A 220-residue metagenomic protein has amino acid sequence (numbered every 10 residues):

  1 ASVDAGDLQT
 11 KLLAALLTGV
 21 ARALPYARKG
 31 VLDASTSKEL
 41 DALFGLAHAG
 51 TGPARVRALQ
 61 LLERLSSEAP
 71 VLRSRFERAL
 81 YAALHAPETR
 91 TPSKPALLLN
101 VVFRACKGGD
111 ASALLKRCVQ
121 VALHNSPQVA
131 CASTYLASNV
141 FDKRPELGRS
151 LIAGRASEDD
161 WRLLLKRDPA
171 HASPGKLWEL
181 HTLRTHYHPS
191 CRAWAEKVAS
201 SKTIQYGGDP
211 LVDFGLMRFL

Functional and structural regions predicted by a protein language model:
A1-G30, A34-L40: Alpha-helical repeat/alpha-solenoid scaffolds of the HEAT/ARM/MIF4G superfamily and closely related elongated all-alpha
D7, V31-A34, A49, R167 (+1 more regions): Alpha-helix capping and helix-loop boundary segments enriched in small/acidic/polar residues
L17-A21, F44, Y81, L99: Amphipathic, well-packed alpha-helical segments that form the structural scaffold of globular domains
F44, A49-G50: Membrane-water interface at loop-to-transmembrane-helix junctions
T51-P53, R57-L220: Eukaryotic scaffolding regions of large macromolecular assemblies
